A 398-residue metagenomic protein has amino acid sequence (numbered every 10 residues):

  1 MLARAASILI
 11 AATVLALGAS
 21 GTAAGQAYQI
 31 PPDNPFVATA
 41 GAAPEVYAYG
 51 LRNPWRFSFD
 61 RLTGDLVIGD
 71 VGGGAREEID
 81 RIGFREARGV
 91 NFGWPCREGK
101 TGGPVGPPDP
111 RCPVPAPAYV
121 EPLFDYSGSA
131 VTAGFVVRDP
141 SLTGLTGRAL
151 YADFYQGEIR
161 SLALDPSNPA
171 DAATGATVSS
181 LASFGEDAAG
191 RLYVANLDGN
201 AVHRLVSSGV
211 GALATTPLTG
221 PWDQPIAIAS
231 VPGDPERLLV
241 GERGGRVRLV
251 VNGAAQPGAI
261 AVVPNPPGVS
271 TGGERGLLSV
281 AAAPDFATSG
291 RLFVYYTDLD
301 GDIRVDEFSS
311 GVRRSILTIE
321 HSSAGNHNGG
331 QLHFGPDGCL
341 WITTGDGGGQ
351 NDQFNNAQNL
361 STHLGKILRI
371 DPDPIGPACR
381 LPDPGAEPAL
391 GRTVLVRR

Functional and structural regions predicted by a protein language model:
M1-A3: N-terminal secretory signal peptides that target proteins for export/translocation
S7-G18: Bacterial N-terminal signal peptides
A23-G25, R56-E77, S127-S167, A189-N351: Acidic, Gly/Ser/Thr-rich repeat motifs that build Ca2+-stabilized beta-propeller blades
Q26-N53, T63, P110-S127, L164-T177 (+4 more regions): Blade-edge beta-strand/turn elements of extracellular beta-propeller and related beta-sheet repeat scaffolds
F84-P115: Mobile, glycine-enriched helix-loop/loop "lid" segments at the mouths of ligand-binding/catalytic clefts that gate
T177-S180, D187: Membrane-interface transmembrane-helix boundary segments in multi-pass integral membrane proteins
S180-S183, P225-I226: Repeated scaffold domains used in trafficking and secretory/extracellular systems, primarily beta-propellers
